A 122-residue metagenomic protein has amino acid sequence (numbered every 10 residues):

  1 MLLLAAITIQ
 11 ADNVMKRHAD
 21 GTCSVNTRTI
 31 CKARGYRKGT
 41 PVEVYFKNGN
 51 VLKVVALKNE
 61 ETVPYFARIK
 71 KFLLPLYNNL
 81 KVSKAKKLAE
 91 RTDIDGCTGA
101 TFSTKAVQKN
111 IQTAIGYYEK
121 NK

Functional and structural regions predicted by a protein language model:
L2-Q10: Hydrophobic h-region of N-terminal signal peptides that target proteins for export in Gram-negative bacteria
I9-K122: Flexible, solvent-exposed loop/hinge segments and secondary-structure transition points
